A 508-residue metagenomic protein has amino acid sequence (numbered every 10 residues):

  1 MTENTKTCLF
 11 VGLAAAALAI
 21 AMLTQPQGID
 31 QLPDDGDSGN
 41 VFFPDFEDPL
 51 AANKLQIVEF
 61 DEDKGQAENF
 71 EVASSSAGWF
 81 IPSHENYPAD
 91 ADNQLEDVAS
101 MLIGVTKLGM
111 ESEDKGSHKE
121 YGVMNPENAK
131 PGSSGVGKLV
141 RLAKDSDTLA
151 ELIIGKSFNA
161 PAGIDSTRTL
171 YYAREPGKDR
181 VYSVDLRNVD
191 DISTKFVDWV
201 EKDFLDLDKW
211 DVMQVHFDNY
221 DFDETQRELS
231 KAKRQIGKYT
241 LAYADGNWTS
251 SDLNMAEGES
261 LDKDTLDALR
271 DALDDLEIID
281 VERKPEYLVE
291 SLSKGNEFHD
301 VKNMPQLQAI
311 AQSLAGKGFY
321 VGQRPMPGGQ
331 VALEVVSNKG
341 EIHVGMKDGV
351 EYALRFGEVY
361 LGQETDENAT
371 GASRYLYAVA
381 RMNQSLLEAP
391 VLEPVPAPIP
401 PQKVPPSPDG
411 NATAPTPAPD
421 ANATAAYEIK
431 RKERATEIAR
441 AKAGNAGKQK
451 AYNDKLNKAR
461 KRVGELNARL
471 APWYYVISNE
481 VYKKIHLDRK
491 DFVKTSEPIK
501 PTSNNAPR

Functional and structural regions predicted by a protein language model:
M1-R508: Secondary-structure "cap/kink" motif recognition
